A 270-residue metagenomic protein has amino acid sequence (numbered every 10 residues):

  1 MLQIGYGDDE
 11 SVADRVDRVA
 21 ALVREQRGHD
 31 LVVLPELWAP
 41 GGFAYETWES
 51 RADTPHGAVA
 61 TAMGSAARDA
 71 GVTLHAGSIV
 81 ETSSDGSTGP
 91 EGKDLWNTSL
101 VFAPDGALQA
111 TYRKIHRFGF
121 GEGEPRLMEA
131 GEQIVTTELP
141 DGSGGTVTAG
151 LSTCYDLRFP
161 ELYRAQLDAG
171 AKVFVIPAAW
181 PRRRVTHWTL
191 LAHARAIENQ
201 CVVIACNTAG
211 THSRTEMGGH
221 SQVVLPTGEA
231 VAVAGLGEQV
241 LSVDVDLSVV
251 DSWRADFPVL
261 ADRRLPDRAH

Functional and structural regions predicted by a protein language model:
M1-Y6: Short beta-strand segments enriched in small/hydrophobic residues
D9-P104, T111, P181-N199: Cys-nucleophile CN-hydrolase/nitrilase-fold catalytic domain and related Cys-dependent amidase chemistry that acts on
D30-L31, A149, V173: Structural motif
P55, S84-A169, P181-L190, A255-V259: Active-site catalytic loop in hydrolytic enzyme cores
P55-H75, L157-L241: CN hydrolase (nitrilase-like) catalytic-core segments centered on the catalytic cysteine and neighboring Lys/Glu
A76-S78, N97-V101, V135-T137, S221-V223 (+1 more regions): Short beta-strand scaffold segments in enzyme catalytic cores
A107-A110, E229-V231, D251: Short helix-loop capping/hinge motifs at secondary-structure junctions, enriched in acidic/polar residues
V250-H270: A conserved C-terminal secondary-structure "cap"
